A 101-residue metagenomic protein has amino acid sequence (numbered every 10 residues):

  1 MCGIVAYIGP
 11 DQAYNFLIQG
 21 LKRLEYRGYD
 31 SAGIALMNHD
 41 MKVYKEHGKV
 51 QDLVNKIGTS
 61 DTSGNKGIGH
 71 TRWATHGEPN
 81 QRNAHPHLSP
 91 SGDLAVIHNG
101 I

Functional and structural regions predicted by a protein language model:
M1-I101: N-terminal glutamine amidotransferase
